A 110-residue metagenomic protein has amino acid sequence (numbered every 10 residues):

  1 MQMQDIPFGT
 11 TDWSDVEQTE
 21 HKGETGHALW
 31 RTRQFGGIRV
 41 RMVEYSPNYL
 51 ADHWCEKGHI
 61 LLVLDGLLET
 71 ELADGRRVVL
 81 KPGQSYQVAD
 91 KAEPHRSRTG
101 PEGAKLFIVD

Functional and structural regions predicted by a protein language model:
M1-R41: A short, N-terminal "cap"/entry segment at the start of jelly-roll beta-barrel domains of the cupin/DSBH fold
G36-C55, A89-A92: Conserved short histidine dyad/triad with adjacent acidic residue
Y45, W54-T70: Short, conserved beta-strand element in jelly-roll/cupin
D52-H53, T70-E71, V88-A89, E93-P101: Short beta-strand His + acidic residue motifs that chelate non-heme Fe in jelly-roll/DSBH and cupin folds
D74-K91: Short acidic-glycine-tyrosine-enriched beta hairpin
S85-V88, P101-D110: A short hydrophobic beta-strand segment most commonly corresponding to one strand of the jelly-roll/cupin
